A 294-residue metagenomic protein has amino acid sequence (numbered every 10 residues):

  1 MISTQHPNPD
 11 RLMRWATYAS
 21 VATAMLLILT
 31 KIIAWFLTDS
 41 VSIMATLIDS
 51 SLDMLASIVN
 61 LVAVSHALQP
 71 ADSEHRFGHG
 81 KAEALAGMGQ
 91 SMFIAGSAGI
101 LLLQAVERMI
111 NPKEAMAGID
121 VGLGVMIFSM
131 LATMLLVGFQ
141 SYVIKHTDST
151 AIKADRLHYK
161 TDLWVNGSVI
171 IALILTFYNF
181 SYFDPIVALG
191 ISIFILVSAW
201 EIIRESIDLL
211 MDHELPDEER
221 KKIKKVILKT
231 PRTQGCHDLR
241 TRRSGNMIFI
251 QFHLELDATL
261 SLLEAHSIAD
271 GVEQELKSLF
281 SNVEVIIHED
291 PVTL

Functional and structural regions predicted by a protein language model:
M1-R220: Alpha-helical transmembrane cores and adjacent cytosolic helix/loop segments of polytopic membrane transporters
M1-T17, E74, H79-A82, S198-L294: Peripheral (non-transmembrane) domains and long loops of multi-pass membrane proteins
